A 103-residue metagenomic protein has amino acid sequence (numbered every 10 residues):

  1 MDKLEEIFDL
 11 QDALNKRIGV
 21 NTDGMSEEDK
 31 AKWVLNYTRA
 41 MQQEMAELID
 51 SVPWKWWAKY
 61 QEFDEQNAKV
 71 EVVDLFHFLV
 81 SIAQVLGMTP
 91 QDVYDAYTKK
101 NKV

Functional and structural regions predicted by a protein language model:
M1-V103: Flexible "arm" and connector segments at domain edges
